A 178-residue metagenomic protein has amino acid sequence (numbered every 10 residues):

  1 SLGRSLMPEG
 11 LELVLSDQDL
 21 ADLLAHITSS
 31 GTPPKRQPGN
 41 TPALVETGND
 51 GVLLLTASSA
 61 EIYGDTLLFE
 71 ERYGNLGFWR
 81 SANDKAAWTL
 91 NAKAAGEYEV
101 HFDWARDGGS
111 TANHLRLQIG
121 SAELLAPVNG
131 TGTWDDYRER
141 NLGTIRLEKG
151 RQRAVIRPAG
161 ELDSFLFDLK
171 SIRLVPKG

Functional and structural regions predicted by a protein language model:
S1-G3, G150: Glycine-centered tight-turn motifs at strand-turn-strand junctions
G3-L6, R80-S81: Short glycine/proline-rich turn/loop motifs
S5-R36: C-terminal capping alpha-helices of c-type cytochrome domains
Q37-G178: Extracytoplasmic
